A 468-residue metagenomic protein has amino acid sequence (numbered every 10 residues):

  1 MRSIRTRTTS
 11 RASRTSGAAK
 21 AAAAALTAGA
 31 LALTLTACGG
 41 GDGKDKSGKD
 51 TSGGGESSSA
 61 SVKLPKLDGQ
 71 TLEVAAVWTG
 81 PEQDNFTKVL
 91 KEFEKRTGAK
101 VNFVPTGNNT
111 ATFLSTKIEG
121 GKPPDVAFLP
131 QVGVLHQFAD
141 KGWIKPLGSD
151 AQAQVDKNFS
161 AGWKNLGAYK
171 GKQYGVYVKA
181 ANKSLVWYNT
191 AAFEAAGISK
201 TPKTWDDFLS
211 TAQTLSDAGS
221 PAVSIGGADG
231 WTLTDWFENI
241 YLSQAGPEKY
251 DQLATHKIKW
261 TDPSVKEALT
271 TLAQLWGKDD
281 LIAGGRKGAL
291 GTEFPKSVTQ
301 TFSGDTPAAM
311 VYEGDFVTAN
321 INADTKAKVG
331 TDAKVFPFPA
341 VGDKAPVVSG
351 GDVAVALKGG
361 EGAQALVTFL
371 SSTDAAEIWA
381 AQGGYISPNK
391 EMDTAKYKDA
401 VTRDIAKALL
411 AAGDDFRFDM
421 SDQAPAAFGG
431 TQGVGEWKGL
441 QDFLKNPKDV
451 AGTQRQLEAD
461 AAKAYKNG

Functional and structural regions predicted by a protein language model:
R2-L35, G39-H136, I378, G452 (+1 more regions): Conserved N-terminal structural module of periplasmic/extracytoplasmic solute-binding proteins
I4, Y385-I386, E391, A406-A461: C-terminal capping/gating helix-and-loop segments adjacent to ligand/active sites or protein-protein/ligand interfaces
A60-K66, V132-S184: Hinge/lid segment of periplasmic solute-binding proteins
L64-K66, G148-F159, G227, Q244-E267 (+6 more regions): Short, solvent-exposed loop/beta-turn-alpha elements that line the ligand-binding surface or hinge of extracytoplasmic
P105-F113, V132, W205-S210, R286-Q300 (+1 more regions): Short helix-initiation/N-cap motifs at beta->coil->alpha
Y174-V178, S184, L209-I258: Extracytoplasmic/periplasmic solute-binding protein
P247-A323: Extracytoplasmic ligand-binding clamshell segments of periplasmic binding protein
N322-I386: Extracytoplasmic/periplasmic substrate-recognition and gating elements
